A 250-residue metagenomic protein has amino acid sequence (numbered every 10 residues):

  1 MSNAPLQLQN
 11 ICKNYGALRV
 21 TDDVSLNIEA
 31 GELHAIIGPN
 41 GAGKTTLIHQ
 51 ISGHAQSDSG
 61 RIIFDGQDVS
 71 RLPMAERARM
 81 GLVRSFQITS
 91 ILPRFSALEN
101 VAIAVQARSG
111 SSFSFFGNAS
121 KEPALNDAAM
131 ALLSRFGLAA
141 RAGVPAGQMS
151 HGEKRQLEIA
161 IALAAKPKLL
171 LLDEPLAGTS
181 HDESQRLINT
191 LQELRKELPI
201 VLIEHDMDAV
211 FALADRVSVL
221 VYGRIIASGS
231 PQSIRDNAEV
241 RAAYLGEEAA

Functional and structural regions predicted by a protein language model:
S2-A250: Glycine-rich phosphate-binding loops of nucleotide-dependent enzymes
